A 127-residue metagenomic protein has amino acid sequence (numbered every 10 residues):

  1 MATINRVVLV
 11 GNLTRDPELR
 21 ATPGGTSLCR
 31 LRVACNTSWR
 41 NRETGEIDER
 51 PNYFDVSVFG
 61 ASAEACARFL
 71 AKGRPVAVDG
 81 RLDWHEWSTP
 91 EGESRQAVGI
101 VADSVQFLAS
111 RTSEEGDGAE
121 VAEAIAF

Functional and structural regions predicted by a protein language model:
M1, G25, R30, W84-H85 (+2 more regions): A short, glycine- and basic residue-enriched loop/turn that sits immediately adjacent to a domain's principal
M1-I4, R20-G24, R42-I47, E91-E93 (+1 more regions): Acidic, gly/ser/pro-rich intrinsically disordered tails
V8-L13, V33, K72-W84, A102-V105: OB-fold and OB-like beta-barrel modules that bind single-stranded nucleic acids
L9-E49, Q96: Core FKBP-type peptidyl-prolyl cis-trans isomerase
D16-R20, T37-E43, A63-C66, W84-E91 (+1 more regions): A short, acidic/glycine-rich surface segment
R30-A34, D55-V58, G99-I100: Short, acidic/hydrophobic/Gly-rich beta-strand patch recurrent on exposed beta strands that often constitutes part
E43-R68: A beta-strand/beta-hairpin structural motif
F59-R95: Beta-rich strand-turn-strand
